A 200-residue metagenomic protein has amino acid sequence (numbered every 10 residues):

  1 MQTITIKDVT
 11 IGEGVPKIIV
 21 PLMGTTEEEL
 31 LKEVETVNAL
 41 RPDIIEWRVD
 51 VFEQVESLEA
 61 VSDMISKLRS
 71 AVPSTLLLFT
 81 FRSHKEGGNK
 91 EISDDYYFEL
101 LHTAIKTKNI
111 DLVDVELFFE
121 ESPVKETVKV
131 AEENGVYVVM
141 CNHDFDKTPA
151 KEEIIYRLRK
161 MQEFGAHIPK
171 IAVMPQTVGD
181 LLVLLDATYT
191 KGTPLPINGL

Functional and structural regions predicted by a protein language model:
M1, I6, T10-G12, G192-L200: Active-site pocket-lining/capping segments in soluble small-molecule metabolic enzymes
Q2-I4, E13-E133, N142-T148: Active-site beta->alpha loop and helix N-cap motifs at the rims of alpha/beta catalytic domains
L112, L117-L200: Catalytic alpha/beta core domains of metabolic enzymes, predominantly
